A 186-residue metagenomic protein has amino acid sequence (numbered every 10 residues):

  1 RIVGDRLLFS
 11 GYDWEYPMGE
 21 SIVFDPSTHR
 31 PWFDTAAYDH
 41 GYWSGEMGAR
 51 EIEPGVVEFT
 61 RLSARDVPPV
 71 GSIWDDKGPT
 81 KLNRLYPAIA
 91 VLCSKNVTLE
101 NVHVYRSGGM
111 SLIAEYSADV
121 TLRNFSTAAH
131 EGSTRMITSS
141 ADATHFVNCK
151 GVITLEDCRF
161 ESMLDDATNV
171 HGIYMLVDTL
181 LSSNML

Functional and structural regions predicted by a protein language model:
R1-Y105, H130-I137, S162-L186: Extracellular polysaccharide-degrading/modifying enzymes targeting complex plant/algal/animal polysaccharides
W74-K77, V97-N101, D119-F125, V152-C158: All-beta strand scaffolds that present successive hydrophobic residues in beta-strands
A88, M110-S111, A141-H145, A167: Structural detector of coil-to-beta-strand junctions
I89, C93, M110-Y116, L155-R159: Short, T/G/N/S-enriched strand-turn elements that build extracellular solenoid repeat scaffolds
Y116, S126, R159, G172-Y174: A mature extracytoplasmic/lumenal domain signature
S117-V152, T179-M185: Long amphipathic alpha-helical scaffold regions
